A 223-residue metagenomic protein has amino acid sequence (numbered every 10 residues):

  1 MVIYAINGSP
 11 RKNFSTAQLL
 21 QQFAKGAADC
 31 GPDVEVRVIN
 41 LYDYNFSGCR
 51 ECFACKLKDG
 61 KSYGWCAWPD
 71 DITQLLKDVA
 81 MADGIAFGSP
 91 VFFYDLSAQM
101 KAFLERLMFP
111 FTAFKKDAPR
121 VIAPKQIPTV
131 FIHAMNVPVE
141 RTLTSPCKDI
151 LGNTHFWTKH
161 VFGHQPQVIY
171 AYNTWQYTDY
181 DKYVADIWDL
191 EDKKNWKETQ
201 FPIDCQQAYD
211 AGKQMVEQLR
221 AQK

Functional and structural regions predicted by a protein language model:
M1-K116, I187-K223: N-terminal beta1-alpha1-beta2 submodule of the flavodoxin-like/Rossmannoid cofactor-binding fold
G8, L41, I132-A134, A171: Cofactor-binding loop segments of dinucleotide-utilizing enzymes, especially the Rossmann-like FAD- and NAD(P)+-binding
V34, A118-I122, C147, Q176 (+1 more regions): Residue-level signal for alpha-helical context at structural boundaries
G48-C52, T142-T144, T178-Y183: Short aromatic-enriched loop/helix-cap "lid" or pocket-rim segments at secondary-structure transitions that line
L75, V130, D179-D181: Short, flexible segments with low predicted structural confidence
F92-Y94, N136-P138, W175: Short, catalytically relevant binding-site loops at active-site mouths
Q99, F111-I169: Short, glycine-/small-residue-rich phosphate/pyrophosphate-handling segment
Q167-Y177: Beta-strand-loop-alpha "switch" segments that mediate conformational coupling across diverse proteins
